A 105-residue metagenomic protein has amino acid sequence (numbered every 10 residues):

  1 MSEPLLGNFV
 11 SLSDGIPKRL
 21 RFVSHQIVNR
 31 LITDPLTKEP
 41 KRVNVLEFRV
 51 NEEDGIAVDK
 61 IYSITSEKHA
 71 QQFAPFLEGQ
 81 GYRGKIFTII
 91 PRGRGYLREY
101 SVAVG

Functional and structural regions predicted by a protein language model:
M1-G79, I90, A103-V104: OB-fold ssDNA-binding interfaces and closely related basic DNA-contact patches used across DNA replication/repair
G81-Y100: Flexible glycine-rich surface loops and low-complexity tracts that mediate binding to linear polymers
